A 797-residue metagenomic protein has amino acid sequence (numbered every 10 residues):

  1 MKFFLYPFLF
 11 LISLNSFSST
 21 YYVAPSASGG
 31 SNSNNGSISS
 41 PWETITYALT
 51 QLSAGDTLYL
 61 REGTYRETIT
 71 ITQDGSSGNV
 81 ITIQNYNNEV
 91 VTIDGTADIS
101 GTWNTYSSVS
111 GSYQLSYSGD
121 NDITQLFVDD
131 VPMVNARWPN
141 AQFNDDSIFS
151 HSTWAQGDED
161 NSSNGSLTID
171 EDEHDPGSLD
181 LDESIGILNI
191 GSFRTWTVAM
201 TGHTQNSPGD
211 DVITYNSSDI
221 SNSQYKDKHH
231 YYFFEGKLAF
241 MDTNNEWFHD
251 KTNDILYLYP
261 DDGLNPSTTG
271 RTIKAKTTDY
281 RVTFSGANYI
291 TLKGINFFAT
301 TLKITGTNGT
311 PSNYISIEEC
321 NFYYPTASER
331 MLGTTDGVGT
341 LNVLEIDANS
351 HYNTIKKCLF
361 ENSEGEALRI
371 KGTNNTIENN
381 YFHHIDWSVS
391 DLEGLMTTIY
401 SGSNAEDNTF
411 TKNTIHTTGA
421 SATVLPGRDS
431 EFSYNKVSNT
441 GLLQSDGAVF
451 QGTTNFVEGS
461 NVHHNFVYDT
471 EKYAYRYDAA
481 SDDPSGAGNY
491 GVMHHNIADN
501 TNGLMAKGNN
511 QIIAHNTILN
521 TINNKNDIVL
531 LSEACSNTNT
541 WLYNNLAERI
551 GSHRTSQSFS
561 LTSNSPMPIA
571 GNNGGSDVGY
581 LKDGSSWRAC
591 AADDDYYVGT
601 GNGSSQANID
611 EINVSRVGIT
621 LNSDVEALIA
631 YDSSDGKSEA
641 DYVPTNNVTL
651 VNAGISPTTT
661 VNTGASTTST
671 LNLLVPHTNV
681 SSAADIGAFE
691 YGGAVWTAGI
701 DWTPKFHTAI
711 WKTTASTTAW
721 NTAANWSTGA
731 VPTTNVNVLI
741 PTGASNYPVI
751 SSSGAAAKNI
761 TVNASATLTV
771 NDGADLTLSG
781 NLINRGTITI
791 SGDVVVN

Functional and structural regions predicted by a protein language model:
Y22-L341, V389, T600-N608, S615 (+4 more regions): Extracellular polysaccharide-degrading/modifying enzymes targeting complex plant/algal/animal polysaccharides
G55, R66, G78-V80, N88-V90 (+19 more regions): Surface-exposed or flexible loop/turn and strand-edge residues in extracellular/cell-surface modules
E67-T82, D483-N647, T660: Predominantly extracellular beta-rich ligand-binding scaffolds that present long acidic/polar faces for carbohydrate
T68-T70, T300-T305, T326-V343, E364-K371 (+16 more regions): Short glycine/acidic-rich loop motifs that flank beta-strands on beta-rich extracellular proteins
N288-F298, N313-T326, H351-G365, T373-S388 (+9 more regions): Right-handed parallel beta-helix
K705-N797: Extracellular beta-sheet-rich ligand-binding/adhesion modules
